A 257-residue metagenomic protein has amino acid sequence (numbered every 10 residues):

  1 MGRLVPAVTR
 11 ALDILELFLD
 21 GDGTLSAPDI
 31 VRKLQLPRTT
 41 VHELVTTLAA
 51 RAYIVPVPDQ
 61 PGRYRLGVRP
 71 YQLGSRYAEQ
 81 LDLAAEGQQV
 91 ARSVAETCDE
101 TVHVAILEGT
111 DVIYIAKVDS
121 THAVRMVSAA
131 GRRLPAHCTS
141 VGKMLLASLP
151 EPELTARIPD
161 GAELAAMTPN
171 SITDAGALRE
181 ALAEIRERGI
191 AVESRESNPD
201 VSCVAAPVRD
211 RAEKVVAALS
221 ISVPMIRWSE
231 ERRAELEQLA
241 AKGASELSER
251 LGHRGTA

Functional and structural regions predicted by a protein language model:
M1-A85, S245-H253: N-terminal helix-turn-helix
L4-V8, R63, G67, Q80 (+8 more regions): Short, structured helix-loop boundary elements
V68, E108, A217: A cytosolic small-molecule/anion-sensing beta-strand core signal
S75-A123, S148-E151, D160, L178-E184: All-alpha effector-binding/dimerization core of bacterial HTH-type transcriptional repressors
A123-P199: Short, solvent-exposed recognition segments
A136-T139, A234-T256: Short, solvent-exposed cationic patches
N170-A244: Extended hydrophobic
